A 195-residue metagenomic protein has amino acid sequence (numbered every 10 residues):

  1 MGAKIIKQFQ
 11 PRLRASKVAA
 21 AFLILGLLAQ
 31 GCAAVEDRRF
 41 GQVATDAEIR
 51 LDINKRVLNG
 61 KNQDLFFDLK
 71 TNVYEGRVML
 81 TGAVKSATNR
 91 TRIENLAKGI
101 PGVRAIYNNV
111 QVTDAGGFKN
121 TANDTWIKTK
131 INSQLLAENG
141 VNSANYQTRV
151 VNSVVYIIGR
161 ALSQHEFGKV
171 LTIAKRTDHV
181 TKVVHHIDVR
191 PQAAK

Functional and structural regions predicted by a protein language model:
G2-L13, K17, F22-K195: N-terminal targeting leaders
